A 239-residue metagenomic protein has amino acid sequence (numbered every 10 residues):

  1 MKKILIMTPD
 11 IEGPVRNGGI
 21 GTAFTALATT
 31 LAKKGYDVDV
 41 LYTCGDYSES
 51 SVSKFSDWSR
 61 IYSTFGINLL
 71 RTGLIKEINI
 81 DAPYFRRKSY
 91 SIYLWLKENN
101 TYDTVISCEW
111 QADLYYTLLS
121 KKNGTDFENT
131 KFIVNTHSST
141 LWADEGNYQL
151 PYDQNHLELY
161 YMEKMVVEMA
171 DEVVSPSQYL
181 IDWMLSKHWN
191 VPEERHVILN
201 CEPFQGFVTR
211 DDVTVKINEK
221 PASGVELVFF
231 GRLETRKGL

Functional and structural regions predicted by a protein language model:
M1-S56, K97-Y102: N-terminal subdomain of nucleotide-sugar transferases
I4, T104-S107, S120-D144: Active-site proximal beta-strand in glycosyltransferases
G19, K237-L239: Active-site helix-initiating loop/hinge in glycosyltransferases
D57-Y93, N147-P151, N155: A short, charged, and often flexible helix/loop element on the N-terminal side of the glycosyltransferase catalytic
W95-L114: Short N-terminal targeting/anchoring amphipathic segment
L114, K121, W142-M165, L185: Nucleotide-sugar donor phosphate/pyrophosphate-binding loop at the beta->alpha transition of glycosyltransferases
K131, D153, Y160-R210: Donor nucleotide-sugar binding/catalytic pocket of nucleotide-sugar-dependent glycosyltransferases
K220-K237: Conserved donor-binding/catalytic core segment of Leloir-type glycosyltransferases
